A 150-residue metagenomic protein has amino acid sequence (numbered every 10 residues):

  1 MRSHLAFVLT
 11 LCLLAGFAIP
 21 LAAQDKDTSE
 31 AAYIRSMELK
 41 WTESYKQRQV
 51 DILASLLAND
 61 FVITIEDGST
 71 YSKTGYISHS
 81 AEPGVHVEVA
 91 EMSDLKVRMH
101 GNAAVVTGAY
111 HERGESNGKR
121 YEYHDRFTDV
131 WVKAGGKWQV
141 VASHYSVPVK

Functional and structural regions predicted by a protein language model:
M1-L9: Bacterial N-terminal signal peptides that target proteins for export
V8-P20: Bacterial N-terminal signal peptides
Q24-K150: A beta-strand edge to alpha-helix "cap/lid" segment located at domain peripheries
